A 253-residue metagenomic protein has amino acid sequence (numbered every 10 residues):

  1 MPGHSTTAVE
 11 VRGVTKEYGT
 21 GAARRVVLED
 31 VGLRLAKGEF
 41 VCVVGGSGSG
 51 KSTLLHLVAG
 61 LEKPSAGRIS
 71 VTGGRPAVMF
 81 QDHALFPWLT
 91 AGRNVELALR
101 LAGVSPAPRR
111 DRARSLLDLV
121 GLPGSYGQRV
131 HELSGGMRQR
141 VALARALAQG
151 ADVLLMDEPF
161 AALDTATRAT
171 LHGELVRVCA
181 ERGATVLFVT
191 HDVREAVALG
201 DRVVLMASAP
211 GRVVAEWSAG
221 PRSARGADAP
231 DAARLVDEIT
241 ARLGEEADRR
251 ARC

Functional and structural regions predicted by a protein language model:
V44-G46: The feature captures the beta-strand-to-loop junction immediately N-terminal to the Walker
A59: Helix-to-loop junction immediately C-terminal to a conserved catalytic motif
M79, L143: Hydrophobic anchor residue at the start of the ABC signature
L89-E96: Short coil-to-helix segment of the ABC ATPase nucleotide-binding domain corresponding to the Q-loop/switch region
R100, A107-S125, R177: Conserved ABC ATPase "signature" region
Q128, Q149: Conserved signature/switch motifs of ABC ATPase nucleotide-binding domains
R129-L133, M137: Conserved ABC ATPase signature
L154-E158: Catalytic Walker B motif of ABC-type/P-loop ATPase nucleotide-binding domains
